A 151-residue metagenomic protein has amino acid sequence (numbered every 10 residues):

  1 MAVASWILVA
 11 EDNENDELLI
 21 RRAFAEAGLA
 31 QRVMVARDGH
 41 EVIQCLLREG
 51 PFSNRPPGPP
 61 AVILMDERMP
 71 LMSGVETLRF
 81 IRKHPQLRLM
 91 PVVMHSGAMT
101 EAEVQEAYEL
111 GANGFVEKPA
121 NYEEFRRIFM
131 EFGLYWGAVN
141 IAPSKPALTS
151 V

Functional and structural regions predicted by a protein language model:
A4-D16, I20-A25, V33, I63-L64: Conserved acidic segment of CheY-like receiver
R21, V35-V62: Acidic, metal-coordinating helix/loop segments flanking the phosphotransfer/catalytic sites of two-component signaling
E41, A120-G133, N140-P146: C-terminal output helix
E67-M69: Receiver (REC) domain active-site loop signature in two-component systems and cognate sites in sensor histidine kinases
L71-M72, I81: Hydrophobic residue at a beta-alpha junction that N-caps the helix immediately following a catalytic beta-strand/loop
N113: Short, glycine/charged-rich "phosphate-handling" switch motifs in NTP-dependent and phosphotransfer domains
